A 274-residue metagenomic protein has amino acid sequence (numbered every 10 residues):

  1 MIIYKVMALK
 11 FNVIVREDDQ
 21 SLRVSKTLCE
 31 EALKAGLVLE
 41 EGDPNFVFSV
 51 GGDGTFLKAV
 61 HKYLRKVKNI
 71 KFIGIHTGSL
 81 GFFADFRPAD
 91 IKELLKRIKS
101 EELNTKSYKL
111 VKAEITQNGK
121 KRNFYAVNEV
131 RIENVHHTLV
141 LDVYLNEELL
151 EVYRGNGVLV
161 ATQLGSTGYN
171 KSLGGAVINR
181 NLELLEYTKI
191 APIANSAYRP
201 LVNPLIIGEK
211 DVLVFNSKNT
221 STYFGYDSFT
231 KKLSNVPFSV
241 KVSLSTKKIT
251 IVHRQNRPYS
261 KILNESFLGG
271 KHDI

Functional and structural regions predicted by a protein language model:
M1-V6: Short, Lys/Arg-enriched N-terminal segments with co-localized hydrophobic residues within the first ~10-30 amino acids
A8-G42, G78-V158, T167-I274: Catalytic phosphate-donor-binding core of small-molecule kinases
V15-D18, V50-D53, L164: Glycine-rich beta-strand-to-loop/alpha-helix junction loops that act as flexible
A32, Y63-K66: Active-site catalytic pocket residues across diverse enzymes, especially alpha/beta-hydrolases
E41-A59: Short, well-ordered secondary-structure micro-motifs within conserved domains or adaptor modules
F48, I73-I75: Hydrophobic/aromatic beta-strand patches that form the interior of the parallel beta-sheet core in alpha/beta enzyme
T55-V60, T167-K171: Short glycine/serine/threonine-rich phosphate/pyrophosphate-binding segments that cradle anionic phosphate groups
V67-K71: A short helix->loop->beta-strand "cap" motif at the edges of active sites that frequently abuts
